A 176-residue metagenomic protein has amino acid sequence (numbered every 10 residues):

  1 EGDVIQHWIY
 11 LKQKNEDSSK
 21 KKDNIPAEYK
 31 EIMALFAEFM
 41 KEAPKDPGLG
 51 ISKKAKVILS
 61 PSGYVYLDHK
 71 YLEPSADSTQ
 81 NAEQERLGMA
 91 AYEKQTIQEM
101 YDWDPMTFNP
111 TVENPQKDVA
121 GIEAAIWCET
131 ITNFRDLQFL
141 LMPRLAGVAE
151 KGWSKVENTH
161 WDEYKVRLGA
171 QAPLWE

Functional and structural regions predicted by a protein language model:
E1-E176: Substrate-binding groove of N-acetylhexosamine-processing glycoside hydrolases
